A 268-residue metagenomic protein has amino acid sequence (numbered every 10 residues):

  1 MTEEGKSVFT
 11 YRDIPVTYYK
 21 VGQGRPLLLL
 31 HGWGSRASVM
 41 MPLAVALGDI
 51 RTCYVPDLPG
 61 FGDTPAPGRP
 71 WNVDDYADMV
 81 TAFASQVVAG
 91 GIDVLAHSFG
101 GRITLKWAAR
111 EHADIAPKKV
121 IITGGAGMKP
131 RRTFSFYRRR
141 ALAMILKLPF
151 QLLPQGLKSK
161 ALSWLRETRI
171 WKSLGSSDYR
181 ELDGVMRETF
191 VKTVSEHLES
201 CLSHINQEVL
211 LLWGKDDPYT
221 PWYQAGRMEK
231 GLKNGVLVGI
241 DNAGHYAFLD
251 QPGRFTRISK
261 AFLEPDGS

Functional and structural regions predicted by a protein language model:
Y11-R12, Y54-L95, R257: Active-site loop/oxyanion-hole signature of alpha/beta-hydrolase fold enzymes
I14-D63: Conserved HGGG/HGGXW glycine-rich cap/lid loop of the alpha/beta-hydrolase fold
A96-T104: Gly/Ala-rich beta-loop-alpha elbow adjacent to hydrolase catalytic centers
L105-R110, P117-L152: Flexible "cap/lid" loop of the alpha/beta hydrolase fold
M128, T133, F150-Q207: Conserved alpha/beta-hydrolase catalytic His-Asp/Glu region
I205, L211-W213, D217: Short beta-strand/loop motif that positions the catalytic acidic residue of the alpha/beta-hydrolase fold
P218-Q224: Conserved alpha/beta-hydrolase "acid-adjacent" motif
A243-T256: Catalytic histidine-centered segment of alpha/beta-hydrolase-like enzymes
